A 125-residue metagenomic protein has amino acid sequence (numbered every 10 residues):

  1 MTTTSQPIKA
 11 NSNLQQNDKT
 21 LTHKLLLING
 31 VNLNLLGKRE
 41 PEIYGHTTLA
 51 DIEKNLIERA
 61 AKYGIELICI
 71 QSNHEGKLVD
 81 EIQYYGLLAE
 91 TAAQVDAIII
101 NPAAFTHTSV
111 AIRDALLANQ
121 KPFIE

Functional and structural regions predicted by a protein language model:
M1-Q15: Short coil-to-helix leader/linker segments, especially the first N-terminal amphipathic alpha-helix with its helix
L21-L25: Extreme N-terminal starter segment of soluble prokaryotic enzymes
L33: ATP/NTP phosphate-donor binding region
L36-D51: Glycine- and acidic-residue-enriched helix-capping/strand-helix junction motifs
I43-G45, A115-A118: Glycine-rich, phosphate-binding/catalytic loops in enzymes
I57-E58, Y63-L117: Helix-adjacent hinge/juxtasegments
L117-E125: Short, acidic/small-residue loops that bind anionic groups at enzyme active sites
